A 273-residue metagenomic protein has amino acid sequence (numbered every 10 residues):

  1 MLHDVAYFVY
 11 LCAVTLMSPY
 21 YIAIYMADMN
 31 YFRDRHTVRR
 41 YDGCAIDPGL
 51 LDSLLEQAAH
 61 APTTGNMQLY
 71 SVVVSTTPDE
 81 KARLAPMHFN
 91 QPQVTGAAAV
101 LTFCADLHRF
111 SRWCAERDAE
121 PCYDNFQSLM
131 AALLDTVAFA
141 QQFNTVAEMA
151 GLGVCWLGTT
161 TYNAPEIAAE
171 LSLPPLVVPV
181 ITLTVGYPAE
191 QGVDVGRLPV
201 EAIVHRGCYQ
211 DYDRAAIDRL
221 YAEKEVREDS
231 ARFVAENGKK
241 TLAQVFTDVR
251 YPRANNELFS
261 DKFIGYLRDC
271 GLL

Functional and structural regions predicted by a protein language model:
A6, Y10, L16-L273: Acidic, surface-exposed loops and disordered segments
